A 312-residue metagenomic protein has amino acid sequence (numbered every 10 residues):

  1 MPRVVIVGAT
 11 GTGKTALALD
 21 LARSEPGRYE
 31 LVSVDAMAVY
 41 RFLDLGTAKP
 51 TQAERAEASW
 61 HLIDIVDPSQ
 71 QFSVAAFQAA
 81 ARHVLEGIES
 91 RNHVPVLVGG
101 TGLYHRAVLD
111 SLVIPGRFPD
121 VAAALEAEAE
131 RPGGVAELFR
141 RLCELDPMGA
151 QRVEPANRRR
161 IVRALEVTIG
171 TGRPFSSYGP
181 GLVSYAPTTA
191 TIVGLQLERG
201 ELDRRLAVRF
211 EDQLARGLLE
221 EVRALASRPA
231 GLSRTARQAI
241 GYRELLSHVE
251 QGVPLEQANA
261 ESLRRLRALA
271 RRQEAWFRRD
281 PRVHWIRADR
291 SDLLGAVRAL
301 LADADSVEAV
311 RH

Functional and structural regions predicted by a protein language model:
M1-H312: Phosphate/pyrophosphate-binding catalytic cores of soluble transferases and nucleic-acid-acting enzymes
